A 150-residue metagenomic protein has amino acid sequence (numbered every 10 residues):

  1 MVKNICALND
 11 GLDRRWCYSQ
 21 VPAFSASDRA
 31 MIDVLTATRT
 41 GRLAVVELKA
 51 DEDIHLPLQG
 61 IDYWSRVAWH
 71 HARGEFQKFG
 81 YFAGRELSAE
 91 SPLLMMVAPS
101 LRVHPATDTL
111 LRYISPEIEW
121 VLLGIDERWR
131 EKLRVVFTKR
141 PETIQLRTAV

Functional and structural regions predicted by a protein language model:
M1-V150: Charged, terminal alpha-helix-loop-beta segments that serve as non-catalytic nucleic-acid engagement and/or assembly
